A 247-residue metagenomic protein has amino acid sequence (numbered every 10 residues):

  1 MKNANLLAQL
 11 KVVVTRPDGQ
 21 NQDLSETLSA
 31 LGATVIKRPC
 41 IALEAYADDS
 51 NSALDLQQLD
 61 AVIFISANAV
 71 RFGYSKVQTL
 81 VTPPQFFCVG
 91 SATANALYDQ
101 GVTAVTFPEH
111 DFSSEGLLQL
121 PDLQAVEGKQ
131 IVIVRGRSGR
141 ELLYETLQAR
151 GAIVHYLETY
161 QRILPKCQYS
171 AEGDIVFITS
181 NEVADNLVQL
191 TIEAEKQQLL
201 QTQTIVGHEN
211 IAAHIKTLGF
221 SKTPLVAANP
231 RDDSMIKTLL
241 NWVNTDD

Functional and structural regions predicted by a protein language model:
M1-D247: Signature of uroporphyrinogen-III synthase
